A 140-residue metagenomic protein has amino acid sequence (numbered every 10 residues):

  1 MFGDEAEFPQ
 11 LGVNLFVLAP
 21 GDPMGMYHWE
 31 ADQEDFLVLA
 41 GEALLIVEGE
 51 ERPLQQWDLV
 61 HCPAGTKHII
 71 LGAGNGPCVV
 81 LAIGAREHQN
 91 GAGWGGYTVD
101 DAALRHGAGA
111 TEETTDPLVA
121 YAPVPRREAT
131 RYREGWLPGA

Functional and structural regions predicted by a protein language model:
M1-H28, D32, A140: A short glycine-rich, His/Asp/Glu-containing loop-to-beta-strand
L15-P20, W29-I46, G84-E87: Short, conserved beta-strand element in jelly-roll/cupin
M26, L45-I46, C62, H68-G74: Short beta-strand His + acidic residue motifs that chelate non-heme Fe in jelly-roll/DSBH and cupin folds
D35, G49-G65: Short acidic-glycine-tyrosine-enriched beta hairpin
A43, E51, H68, H88: Surface-exposed, flexible loop/turn segments at secondary-structure boundaries
I69-A140: Double-stranded beta-helix
